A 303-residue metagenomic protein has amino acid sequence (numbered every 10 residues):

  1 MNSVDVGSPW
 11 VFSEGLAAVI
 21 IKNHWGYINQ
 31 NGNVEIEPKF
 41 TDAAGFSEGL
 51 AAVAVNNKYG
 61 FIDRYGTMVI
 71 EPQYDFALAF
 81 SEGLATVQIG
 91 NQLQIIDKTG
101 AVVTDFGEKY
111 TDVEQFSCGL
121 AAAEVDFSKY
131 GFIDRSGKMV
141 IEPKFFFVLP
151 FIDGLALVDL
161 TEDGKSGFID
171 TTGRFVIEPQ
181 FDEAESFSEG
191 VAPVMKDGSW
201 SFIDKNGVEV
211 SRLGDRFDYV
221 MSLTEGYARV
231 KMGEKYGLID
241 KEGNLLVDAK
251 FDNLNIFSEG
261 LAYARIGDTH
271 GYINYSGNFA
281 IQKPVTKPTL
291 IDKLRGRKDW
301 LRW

Functional and structural regions predicted by a protein language model:
M1-W303: Residue-level detector of conserved, function-critical positions
